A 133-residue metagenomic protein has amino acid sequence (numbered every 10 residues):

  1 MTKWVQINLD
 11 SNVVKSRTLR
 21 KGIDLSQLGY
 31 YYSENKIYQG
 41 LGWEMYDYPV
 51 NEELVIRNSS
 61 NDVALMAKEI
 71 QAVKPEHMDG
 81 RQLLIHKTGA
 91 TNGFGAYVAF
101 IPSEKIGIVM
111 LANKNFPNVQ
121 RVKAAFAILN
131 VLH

Functional and structural regions predicted by a protein language model:
M1-H133: Catalytic loop of the DD-peptidase/beta-lactamase superfamily, centered on the K-T-G motif and neighboring
